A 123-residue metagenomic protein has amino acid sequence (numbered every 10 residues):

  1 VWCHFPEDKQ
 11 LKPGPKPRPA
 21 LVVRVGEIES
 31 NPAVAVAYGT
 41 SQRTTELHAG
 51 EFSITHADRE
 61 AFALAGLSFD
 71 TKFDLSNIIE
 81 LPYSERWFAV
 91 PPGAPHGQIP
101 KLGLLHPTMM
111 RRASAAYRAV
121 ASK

Functional and structural regions predicted by a protein language model:
V1-D8: Short coil-to-beta transition motif at edge beta-strands of beta-rich domains
K9-A61: Compact nucleic-acid interaction/catalytic patches
H56-K123: C-terminal terminal-subdomain/extension
